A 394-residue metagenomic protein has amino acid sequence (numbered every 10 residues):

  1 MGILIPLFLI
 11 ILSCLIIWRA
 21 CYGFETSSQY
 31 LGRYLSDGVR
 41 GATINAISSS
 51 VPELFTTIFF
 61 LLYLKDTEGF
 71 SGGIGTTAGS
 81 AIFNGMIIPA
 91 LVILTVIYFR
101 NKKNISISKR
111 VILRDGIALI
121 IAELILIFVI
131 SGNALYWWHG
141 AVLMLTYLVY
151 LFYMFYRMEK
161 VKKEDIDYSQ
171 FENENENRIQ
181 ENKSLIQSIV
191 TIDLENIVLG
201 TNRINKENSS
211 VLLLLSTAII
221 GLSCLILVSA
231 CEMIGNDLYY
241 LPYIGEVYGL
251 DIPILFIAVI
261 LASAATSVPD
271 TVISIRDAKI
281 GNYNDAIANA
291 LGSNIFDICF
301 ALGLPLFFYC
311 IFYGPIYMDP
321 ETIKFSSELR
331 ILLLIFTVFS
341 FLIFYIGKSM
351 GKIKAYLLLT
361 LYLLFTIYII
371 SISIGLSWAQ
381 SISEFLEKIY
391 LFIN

Functional and structural regions predicted by a protein language model:
M1-N394: Hydrophobic alpha-helical segments, chiefly the membrane-spanning helices and signal/signal-anchor peptides
